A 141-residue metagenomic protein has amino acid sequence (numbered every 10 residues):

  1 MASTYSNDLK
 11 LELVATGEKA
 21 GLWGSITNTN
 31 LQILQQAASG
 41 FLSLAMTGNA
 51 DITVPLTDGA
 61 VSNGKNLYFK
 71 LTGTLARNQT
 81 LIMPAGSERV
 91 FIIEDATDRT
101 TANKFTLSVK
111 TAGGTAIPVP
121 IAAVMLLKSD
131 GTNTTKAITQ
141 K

Functional and structural regions predicted by a protein language model:
A2-L9, L13-F105, T139: Exposed extracellular interaction/assembly regions and N-terminal maturation sites
L22-T29, I121-G131: Extracellular disulfide-bonded cysteine-rich modules/repeats
T47-D51, P120-M125: Solvent-exposed, conformationally flexible loop/turn segments
V61-G64, A112, I117-P118: Extracellular/luminal recognition modules and glycoprotein regions
Q79-L81, T115-V119, M125: Parallel beta-helix/beta-solenoid repeats that form elongated, surface-exposed shafts/blades used for receptor binding
S108-V109: Structural recognition of beta-strand segments within beta-rich domains
S129-Q140: Short, Lys/Arg-rich amphipathic alpha-helical interaction segments that bind nucleic acids or acidic protein surfaces
